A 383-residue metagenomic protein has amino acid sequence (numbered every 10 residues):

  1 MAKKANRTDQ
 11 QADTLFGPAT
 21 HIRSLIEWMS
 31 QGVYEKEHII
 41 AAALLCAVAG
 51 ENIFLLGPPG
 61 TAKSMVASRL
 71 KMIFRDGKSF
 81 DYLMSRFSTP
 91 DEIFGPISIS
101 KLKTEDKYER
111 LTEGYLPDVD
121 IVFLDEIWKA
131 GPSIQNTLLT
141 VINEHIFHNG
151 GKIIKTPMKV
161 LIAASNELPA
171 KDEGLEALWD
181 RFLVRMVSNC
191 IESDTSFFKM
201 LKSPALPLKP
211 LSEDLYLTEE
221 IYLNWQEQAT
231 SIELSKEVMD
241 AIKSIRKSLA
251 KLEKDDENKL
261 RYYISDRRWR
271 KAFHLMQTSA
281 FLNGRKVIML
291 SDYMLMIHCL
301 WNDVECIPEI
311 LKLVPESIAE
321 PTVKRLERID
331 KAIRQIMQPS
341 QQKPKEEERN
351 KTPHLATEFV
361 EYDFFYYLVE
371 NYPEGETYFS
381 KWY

Functional and structural regions predicted by a protein language model:
A2-K3, D255-I264, T278-Y383: C-terminal engagement/docking regions of AAA+ P-loop ATPases
F16-P58: Pre-Walker A (pre-P-loop) alpha-helix and adjacent loop at the N terminus of AAA/AAA+ ATPase modules, a conserved
E35, A43, L55, I93 (+6 more regions): Conserved RecA-like P-loop NTPase ATPase core
A42-C46, I99-V122: Conserved alpha-helical scaffold flanking the Walker A/P-loop in AAA+ ATPase domains
L44-R86: Walker A/P-loop
G77, S100-E105, I121-Y216, Q226: Canonical AAA+ ATPase core
S85-D106: Conserved NTP-binding/hydrolysis module of P-loop NTPases
P207-P308: Basic, amphipathic alpha-helical bundle interface domains used for macromolecular binding and assembly
